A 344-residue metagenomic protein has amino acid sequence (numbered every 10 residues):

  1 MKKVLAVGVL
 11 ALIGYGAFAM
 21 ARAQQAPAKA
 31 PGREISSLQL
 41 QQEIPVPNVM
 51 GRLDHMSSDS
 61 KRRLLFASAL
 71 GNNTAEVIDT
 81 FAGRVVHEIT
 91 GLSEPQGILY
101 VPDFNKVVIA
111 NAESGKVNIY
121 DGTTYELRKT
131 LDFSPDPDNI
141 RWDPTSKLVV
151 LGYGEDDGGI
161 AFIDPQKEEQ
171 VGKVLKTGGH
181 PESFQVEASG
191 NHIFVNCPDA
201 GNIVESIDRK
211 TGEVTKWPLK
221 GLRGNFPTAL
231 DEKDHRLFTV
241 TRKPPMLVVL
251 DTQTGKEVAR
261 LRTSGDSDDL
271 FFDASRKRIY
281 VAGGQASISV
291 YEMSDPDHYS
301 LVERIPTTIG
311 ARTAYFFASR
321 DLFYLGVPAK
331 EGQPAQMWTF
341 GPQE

Functional and structural regions predicted by a protein language model:
M1-V4: Positively charged n-region of N-terminal signal peptides that target proteins for export
V7-A11: Sec-dependent N-terminal signal peptides
L12-E344: Predominantly soluble domains enriched in secretory-pathway, periplasmic, or organellar proteins
